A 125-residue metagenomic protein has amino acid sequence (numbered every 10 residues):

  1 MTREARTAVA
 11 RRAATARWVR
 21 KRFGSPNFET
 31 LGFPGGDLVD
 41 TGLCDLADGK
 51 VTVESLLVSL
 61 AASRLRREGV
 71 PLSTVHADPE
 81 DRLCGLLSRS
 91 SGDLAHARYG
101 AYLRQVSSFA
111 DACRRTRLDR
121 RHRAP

Functional and structural regions predicted by a protein language model:
M1-V19: Basic DNA-binding region of bZIP-type proteins
R20-K21, L65: A short secondary-structure junction motif
K21-F33, T74-P125: Long, low-complexity, acidic Ser/Pro- and Gly-enriched intrinsically disordered regions in large eukaryotic
G42-L43, S59: Conserved small-residue packing positions in alpha-helical repeats and bundles
L46-A47: Hydrophobic/aromatic side-chain positions at a characteristic register within alpha-helices of tetratricopeptide repeats
V51-R67: TPR/TPR-like (Sel1-like) alpha-helical repeat modules
V70-P71: Terminal alpha-helical segments
